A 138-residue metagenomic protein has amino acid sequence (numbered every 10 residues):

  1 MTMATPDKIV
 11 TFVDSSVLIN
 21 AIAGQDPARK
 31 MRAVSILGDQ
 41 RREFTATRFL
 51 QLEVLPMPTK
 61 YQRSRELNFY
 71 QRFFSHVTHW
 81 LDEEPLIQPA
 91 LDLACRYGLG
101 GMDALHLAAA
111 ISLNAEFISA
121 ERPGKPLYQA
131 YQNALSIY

Functional and structural regions predicted by a protein language model:
M1-A46, P58-F69: Short, well-structured N-terminal submotif of metal-dependent ribonuclease cores
M1-V10, H76-W80, L107, I111-Y138: Acidic, PIN/NYN-like endoribonuclease modules and their adjacent C-terminal/linker elements
V13, A46, L81, G101-A104 (+1 more regions): Short beta-strand scaffold positions
V17-L18, L50, L86, H106 (+1 more regions): Alpha-helix capping/helix-boundary segments
L52-E53, S75-R96: Acidic catalytic patch
E66-T78: Extended, non-globular alpha-helical segments
